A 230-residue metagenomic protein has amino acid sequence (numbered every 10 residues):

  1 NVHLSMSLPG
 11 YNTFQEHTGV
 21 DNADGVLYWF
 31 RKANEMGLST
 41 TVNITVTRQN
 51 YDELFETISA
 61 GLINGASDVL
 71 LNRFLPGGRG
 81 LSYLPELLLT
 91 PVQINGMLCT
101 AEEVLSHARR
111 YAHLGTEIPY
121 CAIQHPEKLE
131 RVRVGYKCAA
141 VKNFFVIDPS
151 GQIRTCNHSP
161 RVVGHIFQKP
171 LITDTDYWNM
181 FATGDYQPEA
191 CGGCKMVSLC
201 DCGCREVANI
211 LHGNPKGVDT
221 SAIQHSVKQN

Functional and structural regions predicted by a protein language model:
N1-P76, L88: Radical SAM/AdoMet-radical enzyme domain recognition
E16-H17, G80-P85, P126-K128: Short acidic, glycine/proline-rich loop/turn micro-motifs
S39-N43, T47-R48, G77-A112: Short acidic, glycine/proline-enriched helix-loop-strand junctions
V92-E127, Q152-D201, E206, L211: C-terminal accessory region of radical SAM enzymes
E127-Y136: Short, basic/aromatic recognition patches
C138-K142: Short, small/polar residue-rich loop motifs at catalytic or cofactor-binding pockets
I147-D148: Short, acidic, Ser/Thr-enriched surface-loop or helix-capping motifs
V218-N230: Short Fe-S-cluster ligation motifs
